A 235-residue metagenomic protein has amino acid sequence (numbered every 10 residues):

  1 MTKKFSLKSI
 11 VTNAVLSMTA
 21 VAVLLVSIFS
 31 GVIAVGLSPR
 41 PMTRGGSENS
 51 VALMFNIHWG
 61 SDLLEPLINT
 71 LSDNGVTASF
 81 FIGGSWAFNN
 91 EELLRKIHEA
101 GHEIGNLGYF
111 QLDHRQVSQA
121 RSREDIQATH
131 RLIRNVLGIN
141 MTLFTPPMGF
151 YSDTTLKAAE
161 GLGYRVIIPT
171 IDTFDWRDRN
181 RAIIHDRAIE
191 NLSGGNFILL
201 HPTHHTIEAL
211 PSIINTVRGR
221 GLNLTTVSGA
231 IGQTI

Functional and structural regions predicted by a protein language model:
M1-M54, E65, N69-S79, S193-I235: Terminal accessory/targeting
S30-V117, R121, D125-L132, I139-M141 (+2 more regions): Active-site beta->alpha N-cap acidic-glycine motif
F55-I57, I82-G84, N106-G108, P146-M148 (+3 more regions): A cross-domain feature marking catalytic cores of carbohydrate-active enzymes and several ubiquitous metabolic/repair
E65, T145-P146, I168, L210: Hydrophobic alpha-helix-in-membranes signature
P66-L67, E92-K96, T155-A158, A209-I213: A short acidic, amphipathic alpha-helical/loop segment
Q119-E124, A182, I189, I207: Non-membrane alpha-helical structural segments and their capping/turn regions in soluble enzymes
F150, L156-N191, L222-Q233: His/Asp/Glu-enriched short active-site or ligand-binding loop at hydrolase and phosphoryl-transfer sites
F150-Y151, I207: Soluble extracytoplasmic domains of inner/organellar membrane proteins
